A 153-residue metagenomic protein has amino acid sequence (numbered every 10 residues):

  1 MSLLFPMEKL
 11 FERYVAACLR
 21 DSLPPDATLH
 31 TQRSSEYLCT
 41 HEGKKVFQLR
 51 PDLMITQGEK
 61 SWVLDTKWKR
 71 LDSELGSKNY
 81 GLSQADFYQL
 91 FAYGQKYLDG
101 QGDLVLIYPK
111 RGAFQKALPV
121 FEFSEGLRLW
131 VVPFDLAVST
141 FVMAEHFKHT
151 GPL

Functional and structural regions predicted by a protein language model:
S2-L153: Catalytic core segments in nucleotide and nucleic-acid processing enzymes
